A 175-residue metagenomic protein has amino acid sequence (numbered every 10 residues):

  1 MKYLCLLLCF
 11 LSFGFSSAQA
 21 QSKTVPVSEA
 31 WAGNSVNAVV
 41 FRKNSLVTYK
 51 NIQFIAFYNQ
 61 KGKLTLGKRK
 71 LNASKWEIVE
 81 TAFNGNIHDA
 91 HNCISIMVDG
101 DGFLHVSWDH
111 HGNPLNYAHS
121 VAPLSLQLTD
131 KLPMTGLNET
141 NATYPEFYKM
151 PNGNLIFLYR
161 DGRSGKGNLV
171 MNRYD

Functional and structural regions predicted by a protein language model:
M1-S22: Bacterial Sec-dependent N-terminal signal peptides
Q21-D175: Extracellular, repeat-based ectodomains that mediate carbohydrate processing or recognition
